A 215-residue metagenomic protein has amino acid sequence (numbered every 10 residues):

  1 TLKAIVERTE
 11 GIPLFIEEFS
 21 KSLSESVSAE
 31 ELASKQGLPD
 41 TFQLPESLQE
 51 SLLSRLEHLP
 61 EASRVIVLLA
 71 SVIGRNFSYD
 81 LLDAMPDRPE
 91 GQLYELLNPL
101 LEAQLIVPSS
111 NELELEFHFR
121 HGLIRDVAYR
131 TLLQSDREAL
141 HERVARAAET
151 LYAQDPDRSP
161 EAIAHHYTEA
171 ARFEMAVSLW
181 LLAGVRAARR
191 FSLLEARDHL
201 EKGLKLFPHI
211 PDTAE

Functional and structural regions predicted by a protein language model:
T1-A214: Short secondary-structure boundary elements
